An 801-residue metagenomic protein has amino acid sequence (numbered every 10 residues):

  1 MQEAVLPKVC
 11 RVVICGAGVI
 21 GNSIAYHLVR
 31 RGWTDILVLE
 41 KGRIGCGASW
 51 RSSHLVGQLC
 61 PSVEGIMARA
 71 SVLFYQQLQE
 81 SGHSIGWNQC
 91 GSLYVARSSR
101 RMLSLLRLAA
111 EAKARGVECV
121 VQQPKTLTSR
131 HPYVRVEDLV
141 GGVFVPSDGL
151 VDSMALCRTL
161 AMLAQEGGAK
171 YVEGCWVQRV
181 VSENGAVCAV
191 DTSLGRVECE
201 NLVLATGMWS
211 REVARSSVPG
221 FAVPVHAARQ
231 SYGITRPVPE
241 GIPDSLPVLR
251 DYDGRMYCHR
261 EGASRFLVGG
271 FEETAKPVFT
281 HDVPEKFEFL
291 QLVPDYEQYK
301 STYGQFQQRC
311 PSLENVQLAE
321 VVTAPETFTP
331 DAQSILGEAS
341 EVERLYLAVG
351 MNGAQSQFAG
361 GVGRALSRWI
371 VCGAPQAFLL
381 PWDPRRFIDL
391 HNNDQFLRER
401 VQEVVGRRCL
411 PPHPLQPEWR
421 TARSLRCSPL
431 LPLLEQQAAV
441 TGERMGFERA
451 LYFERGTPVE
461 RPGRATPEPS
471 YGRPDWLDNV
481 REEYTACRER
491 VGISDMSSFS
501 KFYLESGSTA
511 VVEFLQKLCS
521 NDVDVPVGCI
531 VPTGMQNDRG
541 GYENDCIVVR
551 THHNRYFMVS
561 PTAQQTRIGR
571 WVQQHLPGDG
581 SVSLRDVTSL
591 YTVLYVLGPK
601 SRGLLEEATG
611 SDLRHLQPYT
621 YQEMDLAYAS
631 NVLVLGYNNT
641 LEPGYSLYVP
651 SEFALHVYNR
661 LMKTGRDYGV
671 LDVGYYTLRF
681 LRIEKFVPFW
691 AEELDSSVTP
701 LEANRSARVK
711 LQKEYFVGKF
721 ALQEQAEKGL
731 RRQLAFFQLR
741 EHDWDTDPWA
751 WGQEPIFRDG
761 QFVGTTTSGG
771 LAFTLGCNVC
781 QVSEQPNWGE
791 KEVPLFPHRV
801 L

Functional and structural regions predicted by a protein language model:
E3-I20, L37: Beta1/beta-strand and adjacent pyrophosphate-binding region of the FAD-binding site in flavoprotein oxidoreductases
A17-G18, N22, K41, T206: Glycine-rich Rossmann-fold phosphate-binding loop(s) that bind the pyrophosphate of adenine dinucleotide cofactors
S23, G57, R179-P294, K300-E314 (+4 more regions): Flavin-dependent oxidoreductases
V29-W50: Glycine-rich FAD pyrophosphate-binding loop
S53-R130, D253-C258, A263-R265, K286 (+3 more regions): Dinucleotide-binding Rossmann-like beta1-alpha1 core, especially the glycine-rich loop that anchors the ADP
F74-Q77, H83, R97-G174, Q178-A186 (+1 more regions): Flavin (FAD/FMN) cofactor-binding and adjacent substrate-gating region of FAD-dependent oxidoreductase domains
D253, E285-L425: C-terminal catalytic lobe of FAD-dependent flavoproteins
F387-L801: Glycine/proline-enriched, intrinsically flexible loops and inter-domain linkers
